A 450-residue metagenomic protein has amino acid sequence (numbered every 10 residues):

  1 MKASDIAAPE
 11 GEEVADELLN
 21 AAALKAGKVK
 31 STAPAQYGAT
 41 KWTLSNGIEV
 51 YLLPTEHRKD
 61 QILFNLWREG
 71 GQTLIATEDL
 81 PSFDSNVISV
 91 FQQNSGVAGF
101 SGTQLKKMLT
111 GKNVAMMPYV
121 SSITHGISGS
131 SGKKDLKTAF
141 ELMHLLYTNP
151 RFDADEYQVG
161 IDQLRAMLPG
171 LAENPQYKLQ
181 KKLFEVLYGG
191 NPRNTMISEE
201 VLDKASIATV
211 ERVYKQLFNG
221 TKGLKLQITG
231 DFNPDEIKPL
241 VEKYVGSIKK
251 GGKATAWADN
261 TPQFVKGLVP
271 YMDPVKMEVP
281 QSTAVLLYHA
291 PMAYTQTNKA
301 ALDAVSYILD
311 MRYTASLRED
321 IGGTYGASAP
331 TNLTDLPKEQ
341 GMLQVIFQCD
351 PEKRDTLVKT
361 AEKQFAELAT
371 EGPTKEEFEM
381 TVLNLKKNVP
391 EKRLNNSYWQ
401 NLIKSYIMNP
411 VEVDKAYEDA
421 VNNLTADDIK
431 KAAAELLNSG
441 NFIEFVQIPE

Functional and structural regions predicted by a protein language model:
M1, R58-T148, G160-P169, P175-L202 (+4 more regions): M16 family metallopeptidases and their MPP-like homologs
M1-T77, K225-Q227, F232-V275, T283 (+3 more regions): Proteolytic maturation boundary segments
R151-F152, Y157-Q158, A205: Peptidyl-prolyl cis-trans isomerase
A300-A301, V305, L357-T360: Short amphipathic alpha-helical coupling segments at ligand-binding clamshell hinges and other catalytic/signaling
L309-Y313: Short Ser/Thr-interspersed hydrophobic loop/turn segments at strand-loop and sheet-helix junctions that line or gate
